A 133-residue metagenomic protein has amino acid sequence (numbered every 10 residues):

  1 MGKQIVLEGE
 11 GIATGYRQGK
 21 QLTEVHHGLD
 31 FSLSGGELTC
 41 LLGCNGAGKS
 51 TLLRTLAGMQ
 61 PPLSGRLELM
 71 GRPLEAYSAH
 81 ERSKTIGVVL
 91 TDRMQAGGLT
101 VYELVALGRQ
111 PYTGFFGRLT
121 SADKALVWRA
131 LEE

Functional and structural regions predicted by a protein language model:
L7, E24-G28: Conserved structural motif at the start of ABC-family nucleotide-binding domains
Q21, P73-G87, D92, F116-S121: ABC ATPase NBD coupling module
L29-C40: Pre-Walker A (P-loop) beta-loop-beta motif of ABC nucleotide-binding domains
C40, H80-T91, G98-A106: ABC nucleotide-binding domain signature
L42-C44: The feature captures the beta-strand-to-loop junction immediately N-terminal to the Walker
A57: Helix-to-loop junction immediately C-terminal to a conserved catalytic motif
G65-P73: Conserved ABC transporter NBD signature motif
S121-E133: Conserved ABC ATPase "signature" region
